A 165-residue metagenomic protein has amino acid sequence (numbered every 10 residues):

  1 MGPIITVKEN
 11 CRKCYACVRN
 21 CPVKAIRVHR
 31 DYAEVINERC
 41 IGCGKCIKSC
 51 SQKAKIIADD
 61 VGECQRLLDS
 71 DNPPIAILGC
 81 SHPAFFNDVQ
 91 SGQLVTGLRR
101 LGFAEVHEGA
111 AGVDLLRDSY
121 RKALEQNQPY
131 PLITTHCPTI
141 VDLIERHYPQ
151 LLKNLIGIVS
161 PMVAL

Functional and structural regions predicted by a protein language model:
G2-V7, R12-I41, K45-V61: Iron-sulfur cluster-binding cysteine motifs and their immediate structural context in ferredoxin-like electron-transfer
A58-L165: Iron-sulfur-associated redox domains of electron-transfer enzymes in respiratory and anaerobic energy metabolism
